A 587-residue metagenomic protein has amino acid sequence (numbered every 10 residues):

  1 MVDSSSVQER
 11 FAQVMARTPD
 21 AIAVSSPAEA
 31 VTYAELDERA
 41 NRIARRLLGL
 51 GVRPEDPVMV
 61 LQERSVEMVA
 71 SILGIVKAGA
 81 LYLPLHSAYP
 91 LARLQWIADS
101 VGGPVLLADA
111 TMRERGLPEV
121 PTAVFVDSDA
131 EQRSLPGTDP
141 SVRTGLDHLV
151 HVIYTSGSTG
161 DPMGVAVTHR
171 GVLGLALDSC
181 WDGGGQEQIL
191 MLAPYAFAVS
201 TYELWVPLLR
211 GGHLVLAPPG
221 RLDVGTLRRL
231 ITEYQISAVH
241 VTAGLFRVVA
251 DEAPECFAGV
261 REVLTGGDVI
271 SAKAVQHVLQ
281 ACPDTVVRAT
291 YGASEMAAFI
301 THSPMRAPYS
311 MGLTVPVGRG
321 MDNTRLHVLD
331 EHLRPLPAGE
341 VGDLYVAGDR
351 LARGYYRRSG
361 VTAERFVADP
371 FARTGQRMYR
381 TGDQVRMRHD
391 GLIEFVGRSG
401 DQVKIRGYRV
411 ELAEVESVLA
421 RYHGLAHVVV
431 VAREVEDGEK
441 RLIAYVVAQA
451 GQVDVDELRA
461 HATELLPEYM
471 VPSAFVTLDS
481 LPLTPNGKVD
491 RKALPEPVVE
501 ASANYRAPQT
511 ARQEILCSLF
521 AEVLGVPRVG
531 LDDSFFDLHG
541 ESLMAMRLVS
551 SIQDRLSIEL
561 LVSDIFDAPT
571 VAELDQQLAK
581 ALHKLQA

Functional and structural regions predicted by a protein language model:
M1, S6-V7, L91, L106-V142 (+9 more regions): AMP-dependent adenylate-forming
M1-I153, V167-H169, G174, S271-V275 (+5 more regions): AMP-binding/adenylate-forming domain of the ANL superfamily
Q13, S100, H277-A281, V418-Y422 (+7 more regions): Amphipathic alpha-helical regulatory segments at dimerization interfaces that relay allosteric signals between sensory
V14, G79, G211, G348 (+9 more regions): Conserved small-residue
R53, P104, P121, E187 (+5 more regions): Short acidic/polar active-site loop segments enriched in Thr and Asp
S65-V76, V410-E414, E514, S518-A521 (+2 more regions): Phosphopantetheine-attachment site and its flanking helix in carrier
V66-L73, A80-D99, Q132-L336, D343-A352 (+4 more regions): Motif- and composition-driven signal specific to adenylation
A198, E295-M296, E436-K440, A568: Short acidic/glycine-enriched loop/turn segments that link adjacent beta-strands
